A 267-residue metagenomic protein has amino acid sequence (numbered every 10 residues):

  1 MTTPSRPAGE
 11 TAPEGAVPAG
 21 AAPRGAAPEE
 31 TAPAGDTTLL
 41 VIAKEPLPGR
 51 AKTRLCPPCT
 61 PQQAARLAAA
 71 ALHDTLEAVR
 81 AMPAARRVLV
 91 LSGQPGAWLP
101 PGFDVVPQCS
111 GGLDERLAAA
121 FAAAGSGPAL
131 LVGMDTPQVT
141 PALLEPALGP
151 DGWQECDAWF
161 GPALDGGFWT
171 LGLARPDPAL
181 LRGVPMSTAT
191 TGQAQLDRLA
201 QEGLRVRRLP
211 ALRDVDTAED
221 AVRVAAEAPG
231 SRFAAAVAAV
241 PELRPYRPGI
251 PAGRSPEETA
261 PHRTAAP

Functional and structural regions predicted by a protein language model:
T3-D36, R244-P267: Intrinsically disordered, low-complexity terminal tails and inter-domain linkers enriched for S/T/G/P/D/E
T3-R6, P33-R54: N-terminal nucleotide-binding beta1-loop-alpha1 segment
R66-A84: A short, N-terminal amphipathic alpha-helix
P83-D104: Acidic donor-binding segment of Leloir-type glycosyltransferases
L99-L130, T188-T191: Short phosphate-binding loop-to-helix
V139-D165: Conserved donor-nucleotide/metal-binding helix-loop-beta segment in metal-dependent transferases, i.e., the alpha-helix
A174-L199: Short, glycine-/small-residue-rich phosphate/pyrophosphate-handling segment
D197-P267: Conserved alpha/beta core of the MobA/IspD/sugar-nucleotide pyrophosphorylase nucleotidyltransferase superfamily
